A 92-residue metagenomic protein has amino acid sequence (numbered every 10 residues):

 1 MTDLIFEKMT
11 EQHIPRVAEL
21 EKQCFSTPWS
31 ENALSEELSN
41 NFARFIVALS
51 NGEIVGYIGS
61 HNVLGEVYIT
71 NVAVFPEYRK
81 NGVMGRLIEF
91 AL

Functional and structural regions predicted by a protein language model:
M1: Short, conserved catalytic or adaptor-binding loops enriched in Gly and charged residues
L4, K8-R79, G85-A91: Acetyl-CoA-dependent GNAT
